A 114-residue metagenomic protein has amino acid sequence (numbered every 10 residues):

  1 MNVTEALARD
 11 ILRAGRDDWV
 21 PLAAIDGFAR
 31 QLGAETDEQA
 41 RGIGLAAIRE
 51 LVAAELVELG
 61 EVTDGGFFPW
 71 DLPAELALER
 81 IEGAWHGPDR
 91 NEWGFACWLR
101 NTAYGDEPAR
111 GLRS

Functional and structural regions predicted by a protein language model:
M1-A46, E50-A54, E61, W85-H86 (+1 more regions): Short amphipathic alpha-helical interface segments
A46-V52, E58-L72, C97: Charged low-complexity interaction tracts in eukaryotic proteins
G65-S114: Short, amphipathic alpha-helical interaction segments positioned at domain boundaries
